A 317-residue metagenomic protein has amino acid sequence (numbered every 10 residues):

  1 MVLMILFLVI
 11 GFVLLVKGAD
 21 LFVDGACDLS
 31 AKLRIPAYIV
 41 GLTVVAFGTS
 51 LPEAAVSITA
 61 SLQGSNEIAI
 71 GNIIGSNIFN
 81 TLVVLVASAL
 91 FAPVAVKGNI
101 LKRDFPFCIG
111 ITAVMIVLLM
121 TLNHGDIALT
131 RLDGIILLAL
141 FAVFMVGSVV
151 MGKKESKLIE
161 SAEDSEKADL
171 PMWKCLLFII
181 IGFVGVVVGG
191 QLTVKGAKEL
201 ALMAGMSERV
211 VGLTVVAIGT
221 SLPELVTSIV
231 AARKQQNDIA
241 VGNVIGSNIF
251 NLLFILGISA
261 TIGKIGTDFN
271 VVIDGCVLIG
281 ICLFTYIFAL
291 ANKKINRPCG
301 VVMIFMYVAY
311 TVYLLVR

Functional and structural regions predicted by a protein language model:
M1-R317: Hydrophobic alpha-helical segments, chiefly the membrane-spanning helices and signal/signal-anchor peptides
